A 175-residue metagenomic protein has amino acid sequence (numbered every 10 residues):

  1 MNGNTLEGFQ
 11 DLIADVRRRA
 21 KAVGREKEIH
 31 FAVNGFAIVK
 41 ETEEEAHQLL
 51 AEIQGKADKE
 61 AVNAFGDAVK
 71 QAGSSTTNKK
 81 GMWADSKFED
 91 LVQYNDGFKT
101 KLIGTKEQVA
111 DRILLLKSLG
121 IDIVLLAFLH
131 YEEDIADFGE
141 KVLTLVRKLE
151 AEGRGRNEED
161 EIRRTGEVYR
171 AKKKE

Functional and structural regions predicted by a protein language model:
N2-L6, Y131: Short beta->alpha junction loops/turns
T5-K117, R147-E175: An alpha-helical appendage that flanks or caps ligand/catalytic pockets
L126-L149: C-terminal/domain-terminus segments
